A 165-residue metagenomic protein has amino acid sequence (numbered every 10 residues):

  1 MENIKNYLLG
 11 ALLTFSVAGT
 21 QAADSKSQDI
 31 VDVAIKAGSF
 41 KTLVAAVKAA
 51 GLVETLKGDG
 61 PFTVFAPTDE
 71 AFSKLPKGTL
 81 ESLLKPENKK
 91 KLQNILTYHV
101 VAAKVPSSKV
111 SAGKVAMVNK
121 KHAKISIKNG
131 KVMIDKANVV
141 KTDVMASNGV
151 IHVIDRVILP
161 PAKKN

Functional and structural regions predicted by a protein language model:
E2-L9, G19-N165: Mature, structured domains of secreted/extracytosolic soluble proteins
L13-T14: Short, linear, compositionally biased motifs with a strong N-terminal bias
